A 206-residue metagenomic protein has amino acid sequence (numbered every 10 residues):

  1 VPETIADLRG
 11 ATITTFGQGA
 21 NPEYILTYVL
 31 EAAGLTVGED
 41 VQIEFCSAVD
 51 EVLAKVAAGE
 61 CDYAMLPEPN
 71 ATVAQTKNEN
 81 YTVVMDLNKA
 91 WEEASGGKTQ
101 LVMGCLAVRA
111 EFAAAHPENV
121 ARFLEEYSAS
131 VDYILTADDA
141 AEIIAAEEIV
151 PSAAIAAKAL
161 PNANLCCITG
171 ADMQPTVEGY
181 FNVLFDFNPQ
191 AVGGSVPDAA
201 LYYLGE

Functional and structural regions predicted by a protein language model:
V1, Q18-A20, L87-W91, E148: Short glycine-enriched loops at secondary-structure junctions
V1-V73: Bilobed "Venus flytrap"/periplasmic-binding protein-like clamshell domains and structurally analogous long
R9, V102-G104, P197: Residues that flank catalytic or metal-binding motifs in active/ligand-binding sites
V37-V41, E148-L160, A191-D198: Short, surface-exposed acidic
E44, D50-I143: Pocket-lining segment of extracytoplasmic ligand-binding domains
A113-F187: Secondary-structure end/capping motifs
E178-E206: Conserved C-terminal helix/tail region of periplasmic/extracytoplasmic solute-binding proteins
